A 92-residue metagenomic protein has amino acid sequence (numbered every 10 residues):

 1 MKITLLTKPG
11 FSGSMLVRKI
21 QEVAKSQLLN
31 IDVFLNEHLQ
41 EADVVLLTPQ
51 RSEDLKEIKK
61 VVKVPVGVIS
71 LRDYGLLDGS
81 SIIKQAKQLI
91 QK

Functional and structural regions predicted by a protein language model:
M1-N30: Short, charged N-terminal beta->alpha structural module
K2, V66-K92: Ser/Thr/Gly-rich flexible loops in soluble cytosolic domains mediating phosphotransfer, phosphorylation
L6-P9, L47-Q50, L71: Structural motif
G13, L55, L77: Glycine/Thr-rich phosphate-binding loops of Rossmann-like dinucleotide-binding domains
Q21, K25, K56-K59, K87: Class I S-adenosyl-L-methionine
D32-E41: Short acidic low-complexity segments
D43-V64: Short, structured active-site "lid" loops
